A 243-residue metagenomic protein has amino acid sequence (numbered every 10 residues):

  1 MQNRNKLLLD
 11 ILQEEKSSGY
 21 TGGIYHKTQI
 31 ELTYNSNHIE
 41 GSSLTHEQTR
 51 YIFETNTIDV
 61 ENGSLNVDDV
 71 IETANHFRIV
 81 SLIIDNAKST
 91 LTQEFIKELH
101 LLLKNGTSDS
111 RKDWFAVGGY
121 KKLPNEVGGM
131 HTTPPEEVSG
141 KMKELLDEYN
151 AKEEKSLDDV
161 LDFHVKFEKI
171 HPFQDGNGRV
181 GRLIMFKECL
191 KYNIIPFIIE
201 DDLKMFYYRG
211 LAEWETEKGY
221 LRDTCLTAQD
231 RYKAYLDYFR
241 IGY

Functional and structural regions predicted by a protein language model:
M1-Y243: FIC/Doc superfamily catalytic core
